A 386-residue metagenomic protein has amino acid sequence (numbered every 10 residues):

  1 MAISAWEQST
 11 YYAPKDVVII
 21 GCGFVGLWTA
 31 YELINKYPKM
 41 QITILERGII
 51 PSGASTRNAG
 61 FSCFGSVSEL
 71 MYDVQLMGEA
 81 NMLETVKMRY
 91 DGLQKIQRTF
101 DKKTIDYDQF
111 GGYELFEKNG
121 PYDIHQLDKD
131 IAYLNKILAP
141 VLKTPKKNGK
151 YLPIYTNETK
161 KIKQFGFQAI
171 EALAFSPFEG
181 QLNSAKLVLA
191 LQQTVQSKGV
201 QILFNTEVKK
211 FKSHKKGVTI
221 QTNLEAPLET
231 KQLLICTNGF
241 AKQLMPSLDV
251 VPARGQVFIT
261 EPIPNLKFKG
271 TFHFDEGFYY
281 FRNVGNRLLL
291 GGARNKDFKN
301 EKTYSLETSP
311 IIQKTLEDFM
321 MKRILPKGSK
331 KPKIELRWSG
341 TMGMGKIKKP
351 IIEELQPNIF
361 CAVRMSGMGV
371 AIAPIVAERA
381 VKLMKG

Functional and structural regions predicted by a protein language model:
M1-V17, N35-K36, M40: Extreme N-terminal leader/targeting segments of oxidoreductases
K36-R57: Glycine-rich FAD pyrophosphate-binding loop
G53, R57-K87: Glycine-rich active-site loop/strand segments that organize a redox cofactor
S68, Y72, F100-F110, E117-L187: Flavin (FAD/FMN) cofactor-binding and adjacent substrate-gating region of FAD-dependent oxidoreductase domains
F165-L228: Helical element adjacent to the flavin cofactor pocket in flavoenzyme catalytic cores
F178, P326-G386: C-terminal catalytic lobe of FAD-dependent flavoproteins
I220-F268: Central helical "cap/lid" subdomain
L266-L355: Active-site lid/adjacent beta-loop-alpha segment flanking the redox-cofactor pocket in flavoenzymes
